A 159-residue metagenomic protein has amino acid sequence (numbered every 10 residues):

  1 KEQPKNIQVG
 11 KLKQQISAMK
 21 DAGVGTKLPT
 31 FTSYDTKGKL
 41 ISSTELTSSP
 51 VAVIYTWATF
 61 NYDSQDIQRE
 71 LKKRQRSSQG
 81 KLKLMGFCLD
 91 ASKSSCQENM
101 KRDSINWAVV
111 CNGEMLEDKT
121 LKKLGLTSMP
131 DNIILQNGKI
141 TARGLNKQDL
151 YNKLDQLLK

Functional and structural regions predicted by a protein language model:
K1-I41: Oxidative protein folding and maturation machinery
V9-K13, N106-M115: Short, positively charged
V24-K27, Y34-T36, T44, S64-I67 (+1 more regions): Membrane-proximal structural modules of membrane-associated proteins and complexes
G25, L46-S48, S78-G80, K101-D103 (+2 more regions): A structural signal for short secondary-structure junctions
S42-L71, K83: Short active-site neighborhood of thiol/selenol oxidoreductases, capturing the structured segment around
T56-T59, F87-D90, N112: Active-site-proximal beta-strand/loop segments in catalytic clefts of secreted hydrolases
D63-D103, L116-L121: Structural microenvironment flanking redox-active thiols in thiol-disulfide oxidoreductases
I105, E114-L158: Thiol/disulfide oxidoreductase modules built on the thioredoxin-like
